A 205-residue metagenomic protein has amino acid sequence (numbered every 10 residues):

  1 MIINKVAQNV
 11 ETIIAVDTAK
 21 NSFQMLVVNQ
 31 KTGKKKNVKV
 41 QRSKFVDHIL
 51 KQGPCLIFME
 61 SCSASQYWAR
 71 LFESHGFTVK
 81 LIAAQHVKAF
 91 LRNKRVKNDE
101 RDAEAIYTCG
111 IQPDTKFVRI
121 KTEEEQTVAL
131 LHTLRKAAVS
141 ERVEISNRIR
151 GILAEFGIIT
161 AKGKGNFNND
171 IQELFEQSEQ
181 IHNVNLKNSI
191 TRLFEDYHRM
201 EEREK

Functional and structural regions predicted by a protein language model:
M1-E11, S43, G53, T78: Intrinsically disordered, low-complexity and often Lys/Arg-enriched segments
A7-V28, I106: Gly/Thr-rich phosphate-binding beta-strand-loop-beta motif of the actin/hexokinase/Hsp70
K31-L56: Nucleic-acid-processing active sites and adjacent nucleic-acid-binding tracks, predominantly divalent metal-dependent
I49-F90: Conserved DEDDh/DEDDy metal-dependent 3′-5′ exonuclease domain
E73-V79, V96-E100, E155-K162: A short alpha->loop->secondary-structure connector
K80-R119, I171-E176: Short alpha-helix plus adjacent loop in nuclease-associated cores
A105-I149: Extended, highly charged alpha-helical segments
K136-K205: Glycine-rich, often acidic, oxyanion-interacting loops/wings at catalytic, nucleic-acid, or phospho-protein interfaces
